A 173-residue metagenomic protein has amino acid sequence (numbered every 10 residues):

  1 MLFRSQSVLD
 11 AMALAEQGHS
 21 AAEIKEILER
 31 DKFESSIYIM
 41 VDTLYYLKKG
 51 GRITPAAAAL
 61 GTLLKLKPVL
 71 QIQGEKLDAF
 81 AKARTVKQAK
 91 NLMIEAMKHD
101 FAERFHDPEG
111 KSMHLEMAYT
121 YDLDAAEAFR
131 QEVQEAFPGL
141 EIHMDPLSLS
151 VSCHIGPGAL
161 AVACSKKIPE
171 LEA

Functional and structural regions predicted by a protein language model:
M1: Extracellular interaction modules
R4-A173: Mixed-charge interfacial surface used for oligomerization/domain docking and macromolecular partner engagement
